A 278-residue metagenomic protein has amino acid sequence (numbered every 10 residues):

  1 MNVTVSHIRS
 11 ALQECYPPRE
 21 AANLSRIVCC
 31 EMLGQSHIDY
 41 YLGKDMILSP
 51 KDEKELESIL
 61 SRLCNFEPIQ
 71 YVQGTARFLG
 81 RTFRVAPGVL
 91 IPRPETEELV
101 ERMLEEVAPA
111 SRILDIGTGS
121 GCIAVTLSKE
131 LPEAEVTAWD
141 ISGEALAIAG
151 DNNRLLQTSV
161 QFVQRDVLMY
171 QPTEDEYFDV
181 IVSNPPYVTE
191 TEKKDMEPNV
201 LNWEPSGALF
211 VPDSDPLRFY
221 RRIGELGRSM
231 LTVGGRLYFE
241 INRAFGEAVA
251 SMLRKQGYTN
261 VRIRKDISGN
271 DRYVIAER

Functional and structural regions predicted by a protein language model:
M1-Y41, D45-M46: Non-catalytic accessory regions of SAM-dependent methyltransferases
I27-E106: Conserved AdoMet
V28, F66, T96, I123 (+6 more regions): Residue-level signal for inorganic ion chemistry
Q70, V188-T191, A244: Active-site beta-alpha loop architecture of Rossmann-like, nucleotide-cofactor-dependent enzymes
Q73, Q164-R165, K265: Short loop/edge segments at beta-strand edges and connector loops that shape dinucleotide/nucleotide cofactor-binding
E95-D195, R222: Conserved SAM/SAH cofactor-binding pocket of Class I
Y187-R218: Mobile active-site "lid"/loop adjacent to the S-adenosyl-L-methionine
D213-E277: Conserved Class I SAM-dependent methyltransferase catalytic core
